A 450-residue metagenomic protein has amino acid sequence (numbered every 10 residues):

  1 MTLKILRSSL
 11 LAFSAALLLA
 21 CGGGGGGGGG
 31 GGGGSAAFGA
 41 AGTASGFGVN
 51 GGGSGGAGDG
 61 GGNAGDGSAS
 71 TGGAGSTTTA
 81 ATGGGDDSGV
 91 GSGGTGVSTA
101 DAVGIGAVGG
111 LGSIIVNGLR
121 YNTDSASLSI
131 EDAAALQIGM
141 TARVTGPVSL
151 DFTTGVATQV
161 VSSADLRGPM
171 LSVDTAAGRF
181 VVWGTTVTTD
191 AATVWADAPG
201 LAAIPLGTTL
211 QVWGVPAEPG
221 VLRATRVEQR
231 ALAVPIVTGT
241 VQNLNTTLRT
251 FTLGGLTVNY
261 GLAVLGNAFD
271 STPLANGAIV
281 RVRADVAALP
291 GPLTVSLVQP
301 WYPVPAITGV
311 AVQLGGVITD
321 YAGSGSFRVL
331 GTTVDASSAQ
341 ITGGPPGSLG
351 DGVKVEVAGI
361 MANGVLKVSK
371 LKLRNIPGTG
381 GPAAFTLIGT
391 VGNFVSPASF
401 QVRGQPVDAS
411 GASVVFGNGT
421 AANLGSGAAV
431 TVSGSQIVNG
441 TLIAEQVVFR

Functional and structural regions predicted by a protein language model:
T2-K4, L18, G22-T123, I130-A412 (+1 more regions): Short, flexible, surface-exposed loop segments at domain boundaries
S9-A20: Bacterial N-terminal signal peptides
